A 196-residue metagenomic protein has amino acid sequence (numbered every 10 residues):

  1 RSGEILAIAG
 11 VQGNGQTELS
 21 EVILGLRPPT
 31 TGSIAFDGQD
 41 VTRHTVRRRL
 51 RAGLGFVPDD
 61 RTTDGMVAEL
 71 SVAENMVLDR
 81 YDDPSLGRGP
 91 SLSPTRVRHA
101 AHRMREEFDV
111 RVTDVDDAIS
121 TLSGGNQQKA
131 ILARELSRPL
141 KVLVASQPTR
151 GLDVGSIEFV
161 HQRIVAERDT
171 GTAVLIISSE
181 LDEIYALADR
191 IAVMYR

Functional and structural regions predicted by a protein language model:
R1-R196: Glycine-rich phosphate-binding loops of nucleotide-dependent enzymes
